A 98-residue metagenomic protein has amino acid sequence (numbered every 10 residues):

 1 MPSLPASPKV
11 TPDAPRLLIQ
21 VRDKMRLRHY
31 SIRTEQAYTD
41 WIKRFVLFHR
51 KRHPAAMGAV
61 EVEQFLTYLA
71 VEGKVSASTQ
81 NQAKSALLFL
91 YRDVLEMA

Functional and structural regions predicted by a protein language model:
M1-K9, I19-R33, T39-A98: N-terminal core-binding DNA-recognition domain of tyrosine recombinases/integrases
